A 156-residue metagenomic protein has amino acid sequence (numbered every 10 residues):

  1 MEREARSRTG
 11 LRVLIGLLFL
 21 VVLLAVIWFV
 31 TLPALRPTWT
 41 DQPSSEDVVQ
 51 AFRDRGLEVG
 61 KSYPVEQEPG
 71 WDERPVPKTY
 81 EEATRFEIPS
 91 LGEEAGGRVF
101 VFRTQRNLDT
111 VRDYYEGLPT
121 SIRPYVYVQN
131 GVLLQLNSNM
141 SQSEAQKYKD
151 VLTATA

Functional and structural regions predicted by a protein language model:
M1-G96, F102-A156: Soluble, non-membrane globular domain cores that form compact, hydrophobic packing and curved binding surfaces
